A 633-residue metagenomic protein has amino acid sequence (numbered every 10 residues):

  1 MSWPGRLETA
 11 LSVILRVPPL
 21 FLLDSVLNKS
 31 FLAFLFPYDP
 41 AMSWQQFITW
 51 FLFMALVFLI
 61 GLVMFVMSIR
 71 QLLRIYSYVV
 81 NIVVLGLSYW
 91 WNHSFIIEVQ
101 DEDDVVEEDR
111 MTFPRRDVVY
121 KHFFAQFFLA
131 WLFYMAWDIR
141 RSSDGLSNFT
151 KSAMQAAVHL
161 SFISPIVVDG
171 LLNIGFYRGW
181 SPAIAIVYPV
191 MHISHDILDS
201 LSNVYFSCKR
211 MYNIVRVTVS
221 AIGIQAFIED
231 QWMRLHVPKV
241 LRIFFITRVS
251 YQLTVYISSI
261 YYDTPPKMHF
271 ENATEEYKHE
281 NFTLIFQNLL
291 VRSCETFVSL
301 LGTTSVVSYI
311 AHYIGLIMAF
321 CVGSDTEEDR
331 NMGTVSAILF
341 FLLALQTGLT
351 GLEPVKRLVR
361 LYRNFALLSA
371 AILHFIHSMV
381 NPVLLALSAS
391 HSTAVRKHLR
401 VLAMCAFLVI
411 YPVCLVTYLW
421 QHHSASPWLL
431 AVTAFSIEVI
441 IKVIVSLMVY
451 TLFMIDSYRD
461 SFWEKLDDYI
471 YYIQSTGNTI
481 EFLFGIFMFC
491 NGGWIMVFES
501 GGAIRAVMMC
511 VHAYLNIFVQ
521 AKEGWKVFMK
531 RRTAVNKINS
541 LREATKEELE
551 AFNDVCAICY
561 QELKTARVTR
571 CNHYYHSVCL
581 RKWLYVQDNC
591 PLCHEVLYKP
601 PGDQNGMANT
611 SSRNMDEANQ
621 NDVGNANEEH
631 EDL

Functional and structural regions predicted by a protein language model:
M1-M509, E595-L633: Intrinsically disordered, compositionally biased regulatory regions that flank RING-type zinc-finger E3 ubiquitin
G302, A513, C571: Small/polar loops that bind or transfer phosphate-bearing groups
H312, S378, S446, Y450-F453 (+8 more regions): Ordered, helix-dominated protein-protein interaction surfaces in large eukaryotic regulatory proteins
D325-D329, V519-Q520, A544-N619: RING-type zinc-finger domain of E3 ubiquitin ligases
L429, S457-I470, Q474, R505-R567: Proximal pre-RING flanking segment of RING-type E3 ubiquitin ligases
